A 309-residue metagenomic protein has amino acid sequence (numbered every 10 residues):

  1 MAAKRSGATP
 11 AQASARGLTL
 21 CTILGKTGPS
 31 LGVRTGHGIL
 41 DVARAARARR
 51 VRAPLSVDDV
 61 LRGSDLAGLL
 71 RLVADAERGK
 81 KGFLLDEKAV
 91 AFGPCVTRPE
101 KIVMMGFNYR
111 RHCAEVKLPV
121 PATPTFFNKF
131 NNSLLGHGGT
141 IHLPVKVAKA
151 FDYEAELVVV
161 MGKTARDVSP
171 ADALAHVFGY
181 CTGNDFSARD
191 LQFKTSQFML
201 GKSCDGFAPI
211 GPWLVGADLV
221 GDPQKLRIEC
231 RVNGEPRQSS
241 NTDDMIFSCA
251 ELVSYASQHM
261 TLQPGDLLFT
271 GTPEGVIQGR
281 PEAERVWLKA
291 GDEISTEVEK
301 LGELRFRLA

Functional and structural regions predicted by a protein language model:
A2-A3, P10, K26-P29, L70 (+4 more regions): Catalytic-pocket segment enriched in acidic/His residues
A2-P124, E293-S295: N-terminal non-catalytic cap/leader segment that marks the start of a structured domain
A8-A11, C21, F92-P94, A114-K117 (+5 more regions): A generic local secondary-structure boundary/capping motif
L24, M104-M105, N128, D152-E156 (+3 more regions): Short beta-strand segments
R34, V120-H137, Y153, L288-E299: Structural signature of FAD isoalloxazine-binding scaffolds in flavoprotein oxidoreductases
T97, M104, D152-E154, Q263 (+1 more regions): Residue-level recognition of short, solvent-exposed, well-ordered loop/turn junctions that link secondary-structure
G136-A173, F178, T182-S187: Non-heme Fe(II) oxygenase catalytic core, chiefly the N-lobe of the double-stranded beta-helix
